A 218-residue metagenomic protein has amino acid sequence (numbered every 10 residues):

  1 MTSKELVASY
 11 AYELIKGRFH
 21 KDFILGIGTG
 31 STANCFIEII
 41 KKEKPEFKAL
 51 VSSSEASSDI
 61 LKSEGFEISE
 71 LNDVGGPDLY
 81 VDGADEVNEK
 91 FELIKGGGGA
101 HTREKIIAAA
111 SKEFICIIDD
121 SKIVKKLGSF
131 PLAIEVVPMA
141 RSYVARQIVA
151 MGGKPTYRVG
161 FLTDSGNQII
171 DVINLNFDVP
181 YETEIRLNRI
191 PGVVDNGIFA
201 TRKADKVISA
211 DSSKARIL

Functional and structural regions predicted by a protein language model:
T2-L6, G17, E55-L218: Conserved phosphate- and dinucleotide-binding cores of soluble alpha/beta proteins, encompassing both enzyme active
S9-K16, I37, K41: Generic structural signal for well-ordered alpha-helical scaffold segments
I15-F23: Short helix-loop-beta connector
D22-I24, K44-L50, E92: Short active-site oxyanion
I24-T32: Glycine-rich beta-strand-to-loop/alpha-helix junction loops that act as flexible
T32-E43, G99-A109: Short Gly/Thr/Asp-enriched flexible loops that form oxyanion-binding sites at enzyme active sites
E38-E46, S54-A56, I60-S63: Active-site histidine-anchored catalytic micro-motif
